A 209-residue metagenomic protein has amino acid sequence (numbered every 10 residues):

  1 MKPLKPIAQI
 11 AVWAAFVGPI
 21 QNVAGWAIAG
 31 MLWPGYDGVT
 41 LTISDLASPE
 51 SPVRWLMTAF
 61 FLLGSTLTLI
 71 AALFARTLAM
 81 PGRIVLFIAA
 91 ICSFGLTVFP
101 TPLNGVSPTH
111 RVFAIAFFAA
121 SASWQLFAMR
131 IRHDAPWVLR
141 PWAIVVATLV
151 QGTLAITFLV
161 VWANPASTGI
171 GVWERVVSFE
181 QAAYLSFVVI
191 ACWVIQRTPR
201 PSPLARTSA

Functional and structural regions predicted by a protein language model:
L4-A15, E50-M57, A75-G82, S107-H110 (+3 more regions): Membrane-interface helix-boundary signature
P6-M31: N-terminal signal-anchor transmembrane alpha helix
V23-L46, L96-V98, A166: Hydrophobic transmembrane helix segments
S44-T66: Interfacial helix-start motif at the membrane-water boundary
A59-I70, F117-A128, E180-W193: Hydrophobic cores of alpha-helical transmembrane segments in multi-pass inner/ER membrane proteins, independent
I70-I91, M129-G152: Transmembrane helix-loop-helix
C92-A135: Membrane-proximal helix-loop-helix units in multi-pass membrane proteins
H133-A209: Terminal transmembrane helical module of multi-pass membrane proteins
